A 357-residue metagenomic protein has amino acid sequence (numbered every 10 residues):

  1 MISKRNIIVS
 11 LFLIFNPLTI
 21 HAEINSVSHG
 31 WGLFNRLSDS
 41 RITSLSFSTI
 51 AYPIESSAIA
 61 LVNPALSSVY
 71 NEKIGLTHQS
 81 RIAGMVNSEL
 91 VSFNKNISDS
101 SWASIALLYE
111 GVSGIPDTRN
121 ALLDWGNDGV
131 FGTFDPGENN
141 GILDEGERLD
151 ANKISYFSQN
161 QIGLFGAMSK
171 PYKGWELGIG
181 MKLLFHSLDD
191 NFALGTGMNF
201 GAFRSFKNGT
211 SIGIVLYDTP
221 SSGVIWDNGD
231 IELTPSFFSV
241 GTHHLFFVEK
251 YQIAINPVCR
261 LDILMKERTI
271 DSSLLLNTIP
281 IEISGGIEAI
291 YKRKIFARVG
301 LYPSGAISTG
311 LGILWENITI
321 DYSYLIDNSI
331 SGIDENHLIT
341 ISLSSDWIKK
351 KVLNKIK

Functional and structural regions predicted by a protein language model:
M1-S3, A22: Initiator methionine at the very start of the polypeptide chain
K4-S10: Sec-dependent signal peptide recognition, specifically the positively charged N-region followed immediately by
F12-F15: Aromatic (phenylalanine/tyrosine) cluster motif
P17-T19: N-terminal signal peptide c-region/cleavage motif recognized by signal peptidases
E23-K357: Subset of outer-membrane beta-barrel
